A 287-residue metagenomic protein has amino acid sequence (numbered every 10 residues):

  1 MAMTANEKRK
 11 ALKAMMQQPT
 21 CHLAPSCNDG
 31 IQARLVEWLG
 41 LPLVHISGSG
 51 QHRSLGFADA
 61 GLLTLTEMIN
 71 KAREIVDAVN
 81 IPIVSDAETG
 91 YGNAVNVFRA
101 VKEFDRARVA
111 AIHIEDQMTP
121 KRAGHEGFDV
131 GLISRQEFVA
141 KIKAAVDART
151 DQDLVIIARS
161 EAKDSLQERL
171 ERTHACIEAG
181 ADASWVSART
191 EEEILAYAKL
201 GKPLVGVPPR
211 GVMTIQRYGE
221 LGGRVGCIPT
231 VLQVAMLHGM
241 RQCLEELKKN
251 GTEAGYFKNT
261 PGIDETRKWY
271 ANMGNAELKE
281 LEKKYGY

Functional and structural regions predicted by a protein language model:
M1, A5, Q233, N259 (+1 more regions): Intrinsic-disorder-associated interaction segments
A2-I228, V234-E245, L281-Y287: Alpha/beta enzyme core
K249-Y287: Flexible C-terminal active-site loop/helix
